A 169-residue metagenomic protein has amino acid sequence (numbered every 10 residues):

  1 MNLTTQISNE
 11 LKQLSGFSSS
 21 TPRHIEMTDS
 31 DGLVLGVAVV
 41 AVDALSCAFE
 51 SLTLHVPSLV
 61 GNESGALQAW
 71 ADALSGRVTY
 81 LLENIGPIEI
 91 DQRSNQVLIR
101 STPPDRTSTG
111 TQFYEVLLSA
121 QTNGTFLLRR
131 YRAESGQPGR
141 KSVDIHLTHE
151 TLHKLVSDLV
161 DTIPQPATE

Functional and structural regions predicted by a protein language model:
M1-T5, T107-Y114, Q121: Long, charge-dense low-complexity segments
M1-Y80: Charge-rich, low-complexity N-terminal segments
L33-V34, S46-A48, G61-N62, P103-F113 (+2 more regions): Short, surface-exposed beta-strand/loop "edge" segments at domain boundaries and coil↔beta transitions
V34-V40, F113-T122, F126-L128, L155-V156: Short, structured motif recognition centered on aromatic/hydrophobic residues
Q68, G86-R93: Phosphate/adenylate-binding glycine loop and adjacent helical scaffold
A73, R77-N84, K154, D158-T162: Conserved short hydrophobic interaction patches
R93-R106: Short, hydrophobic/proline-enriched secondary-structure or compact coil segments at domain edges
F126-E169: Mixed-charge, glycine-accented linear interaction segment located at domain edges/termini
